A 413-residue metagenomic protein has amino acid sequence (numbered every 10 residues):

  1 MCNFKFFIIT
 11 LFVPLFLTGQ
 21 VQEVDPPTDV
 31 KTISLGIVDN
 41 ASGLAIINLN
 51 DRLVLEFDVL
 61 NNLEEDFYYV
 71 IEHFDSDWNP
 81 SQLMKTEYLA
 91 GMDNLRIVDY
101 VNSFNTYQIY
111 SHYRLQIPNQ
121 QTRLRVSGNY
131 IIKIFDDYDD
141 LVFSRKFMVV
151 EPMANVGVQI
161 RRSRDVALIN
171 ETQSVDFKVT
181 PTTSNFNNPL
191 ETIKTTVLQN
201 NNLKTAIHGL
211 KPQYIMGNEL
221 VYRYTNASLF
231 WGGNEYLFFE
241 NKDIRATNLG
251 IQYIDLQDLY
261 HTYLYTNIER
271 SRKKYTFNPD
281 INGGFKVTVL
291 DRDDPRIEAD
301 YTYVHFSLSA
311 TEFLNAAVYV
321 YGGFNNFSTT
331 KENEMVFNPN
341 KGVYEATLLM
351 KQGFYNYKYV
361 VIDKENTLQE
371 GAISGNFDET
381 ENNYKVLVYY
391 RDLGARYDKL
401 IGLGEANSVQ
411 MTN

Functional and structural regions predicted by a protein language model:
M1-Q22: Bacterial Sec-dependent N-terminal signal peptides
T28-H73, L168-V179, D291-F306: Contiguous beta-strand segments within globular domains
L63-G91, N187-L210, A316-N326: Extended low-complexity, serine/threonine- and proline-enriched intrinsically disordered segments
S76-W78, T122, F135-V142, N202 (+2 more regions): Short acidic/polar inter-strand loop motif in beta-rich domains
L89-Y113, L203-P212, H305-Q352, K364-D392: Aromatic-rich carbohydrate-binding modules that target alpha-glucans
Y107-F135: Ligand-binding face of N-terminal immunoglobulin V-set domains in extracellular IgSF glycoproteins
V149-T172, D378-G402: Low-complexity, Pro/Ser/Thr- and charge-rich linker/hinge segments at domain boundaries
L264-L314, L400-N413: Basic K/R-rich, polyanion-interacting modules in nucleoproteins and related proteins
